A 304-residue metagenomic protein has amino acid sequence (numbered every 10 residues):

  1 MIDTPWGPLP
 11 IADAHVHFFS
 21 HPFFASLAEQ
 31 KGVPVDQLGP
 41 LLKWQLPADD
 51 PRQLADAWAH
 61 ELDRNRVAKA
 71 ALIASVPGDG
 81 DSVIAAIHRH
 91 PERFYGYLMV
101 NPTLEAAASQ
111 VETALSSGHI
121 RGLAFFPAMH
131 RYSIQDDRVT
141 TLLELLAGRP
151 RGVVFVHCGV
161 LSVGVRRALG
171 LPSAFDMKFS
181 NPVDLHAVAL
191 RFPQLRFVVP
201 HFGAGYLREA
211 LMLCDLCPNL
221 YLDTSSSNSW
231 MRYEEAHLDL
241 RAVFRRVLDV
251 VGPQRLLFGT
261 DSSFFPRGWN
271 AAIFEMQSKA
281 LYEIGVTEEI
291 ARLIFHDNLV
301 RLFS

Functional and structural regions predicted by a protein language model:
M1-A14, H21-R64, K69, R246 (+2 more regions): Mid-to-C-terminal alpha-helical segments outside catalytic/metal-binding sites
H15, L62, V83, L123 (+6 more regions): Conserved, mostly hydrophobic/aromatic
V16-F18, A74-S75, L98-P102, A124-P127 (+4 more regions): A cross-domain feature marking catalytic cores of carbohydrate-active enzymes and several ubiquitous metabolic/repair
F19-H21, P77-D79, T103-A106, V160-G164 (+3 more regions): Active-site environment of divalent metal-dependent phosphoester hydrolases
A55-A59, G80-I87, V111-E112, L143 (+3 more regions): Generic structural signal for well-ordered alpha-helices, preferentially at hydrophobic/aromatic core positions
R64-K69, P91-F94, L190-F197: Short, surface-exposed connector motifs at secondary-structure boundaries
A68-K69, P77-K178: Active-site gating/metal-coordination segments in enzymes
R121-G122, Q135-L257: Catalytic pocket-lining loop regions of alpha/beta-barrel enzymes, especially the amidohydrolase/enolase/GH5 lineages
